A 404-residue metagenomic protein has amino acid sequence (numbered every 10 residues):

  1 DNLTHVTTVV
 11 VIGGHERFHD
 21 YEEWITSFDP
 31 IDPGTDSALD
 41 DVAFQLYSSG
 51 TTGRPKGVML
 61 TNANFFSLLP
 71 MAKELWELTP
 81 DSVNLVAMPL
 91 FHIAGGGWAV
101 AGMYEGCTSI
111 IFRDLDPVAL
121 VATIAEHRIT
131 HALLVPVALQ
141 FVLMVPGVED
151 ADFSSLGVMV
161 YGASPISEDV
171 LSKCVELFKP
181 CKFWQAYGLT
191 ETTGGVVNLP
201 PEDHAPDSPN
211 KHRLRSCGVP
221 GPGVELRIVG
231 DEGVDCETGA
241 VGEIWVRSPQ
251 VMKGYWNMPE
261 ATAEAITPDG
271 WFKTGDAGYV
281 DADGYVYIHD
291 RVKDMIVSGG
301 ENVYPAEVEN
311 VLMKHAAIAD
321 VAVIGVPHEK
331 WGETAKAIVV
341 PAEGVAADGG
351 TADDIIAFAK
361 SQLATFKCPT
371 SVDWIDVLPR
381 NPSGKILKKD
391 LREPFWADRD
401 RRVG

Functional and structural regions predicted by a protein language model:
D1-T26, E343, S361, D373: Structural core segment of the AMP-binding/adenylate-forming
T8, I296, A322-E343, A352-G404: Conserved C-terminal "lid"/linker of ANL adenylate-forming enzymes
V11, E16, F28-Y47, R54 (+2 more regions): Conserved pre-ATP/AMP-binding loop-to-beta segment of ANL
A43-S67, L387: Conserved AMP-binding A3 loop
F66-V83, F91-H131, V145: Conserved AMP-binding/adenylation subdomain of ANL enzymes
Y104, I129-L134, L143-H212, E225 (+1 more regions): Gly/Ser/Thr-rich phosphate-binding loop
G223-W245, E264, A282-D283, V345-A352 (+1 more regions): Conserved beta-loop-beta connector loops within the AMP-binding
V234-G239, E243-A306, V311-H315, E329-W331: Conserved ATP-binding/catalytic segment of the ANL
